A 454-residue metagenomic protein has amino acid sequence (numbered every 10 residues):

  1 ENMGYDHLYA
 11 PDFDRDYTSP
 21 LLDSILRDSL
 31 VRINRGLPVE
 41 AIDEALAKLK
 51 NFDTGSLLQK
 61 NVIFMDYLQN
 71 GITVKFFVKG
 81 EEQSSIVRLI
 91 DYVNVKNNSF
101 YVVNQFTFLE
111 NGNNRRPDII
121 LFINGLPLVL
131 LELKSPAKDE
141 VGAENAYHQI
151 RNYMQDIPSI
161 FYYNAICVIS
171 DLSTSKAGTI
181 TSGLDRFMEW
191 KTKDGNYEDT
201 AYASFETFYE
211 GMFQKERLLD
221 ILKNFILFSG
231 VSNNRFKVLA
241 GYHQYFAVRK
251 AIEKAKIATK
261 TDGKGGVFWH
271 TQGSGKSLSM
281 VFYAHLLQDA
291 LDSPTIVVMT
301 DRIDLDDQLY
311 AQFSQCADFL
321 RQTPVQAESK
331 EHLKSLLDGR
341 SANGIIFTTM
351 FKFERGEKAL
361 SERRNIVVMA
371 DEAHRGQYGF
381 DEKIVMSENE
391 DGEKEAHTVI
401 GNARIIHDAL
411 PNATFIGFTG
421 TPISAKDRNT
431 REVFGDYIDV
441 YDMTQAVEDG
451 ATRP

Functional and structural regions predicted by a protein language model:
E1-T295, D304-L320, S341-I345, F351 (+2 more regions): ATP-dependent helicase/translocase motor core
A143, T179-T181, M188, R355 (+1 more regions): Signature of the SF2 helicase/ATPase Hel1-core->accessory helical subdomain module
D171-S173, R302, T348-K352, E372 (+1 more regions): A short beta-strand-to-loop transition that corresponds to the Sensor-1 phosphate-sensing loop of AAA+ P-loop ATPases
V298: Conserved SAM-binding loop
I303, P324-K334, T349-R355: Conserved helicase motor
F319-P324, G450: Conserved AMP-binding/adenylation subdomain of ANL enzymes
E328-I346, A359-R363: Conserved motor-coupling elements within RecA-like helicase/translocase cores
